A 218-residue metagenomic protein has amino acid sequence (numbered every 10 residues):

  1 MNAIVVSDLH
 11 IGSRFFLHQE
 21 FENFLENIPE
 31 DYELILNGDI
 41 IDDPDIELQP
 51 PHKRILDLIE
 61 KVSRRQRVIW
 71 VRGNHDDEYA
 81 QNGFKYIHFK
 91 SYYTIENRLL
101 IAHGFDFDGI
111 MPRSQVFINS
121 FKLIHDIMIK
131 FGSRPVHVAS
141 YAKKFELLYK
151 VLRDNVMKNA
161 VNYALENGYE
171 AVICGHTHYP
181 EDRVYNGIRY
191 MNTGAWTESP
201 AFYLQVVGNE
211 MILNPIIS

Functional and structural regions predicted by a protein language model:
M1-V5, L36-D39, S133-K143: Short, basic/glycine-rich phosphate-binding loops at helix/coil junctions that contact nucleotide phosphates
N2, I11-E96: Core catalytic region of metal-dependent phosphoesterases/phosphodiesterases, especially metallo-beta-lactamase-like
V5-S7, L34-D39, R67-N74, I101-H103 (+2 more regions): Active-site neighborhood of phospho(di)ester-bond hydrolases with catalytic His/Asp-centered motifs
F24, S120, Y163: Residues that form generic nucleotide/phosphate-binding pockets
D39-L58, D126-I129, A142-Y169: N-terminal short leaders/motifs
L56-D57, E210-S218: C-terminal or late-domain output modules
Y86-S91, E96-L100, F105, I110-V116 (+1 more regions): Conserved beta-sheet core of the metallophosphoesterase superfamily
G104-V156: Active-site-proximal loop/helix segment associated with metal-binding centers of metalloenzymes
